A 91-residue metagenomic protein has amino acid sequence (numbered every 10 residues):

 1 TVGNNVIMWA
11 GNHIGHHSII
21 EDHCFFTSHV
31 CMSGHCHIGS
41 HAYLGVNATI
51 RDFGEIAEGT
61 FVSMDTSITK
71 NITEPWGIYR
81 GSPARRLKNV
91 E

Functional and structural regions predicted by a protein language model:
T1-T27, S33: Histidine/lysine/aspartate-rich catalytic loop segments that bind and position anionic ligands
E21-D22, T27-E91: Glycine-rich hexapeptide-repeat left-handed beta-helix
